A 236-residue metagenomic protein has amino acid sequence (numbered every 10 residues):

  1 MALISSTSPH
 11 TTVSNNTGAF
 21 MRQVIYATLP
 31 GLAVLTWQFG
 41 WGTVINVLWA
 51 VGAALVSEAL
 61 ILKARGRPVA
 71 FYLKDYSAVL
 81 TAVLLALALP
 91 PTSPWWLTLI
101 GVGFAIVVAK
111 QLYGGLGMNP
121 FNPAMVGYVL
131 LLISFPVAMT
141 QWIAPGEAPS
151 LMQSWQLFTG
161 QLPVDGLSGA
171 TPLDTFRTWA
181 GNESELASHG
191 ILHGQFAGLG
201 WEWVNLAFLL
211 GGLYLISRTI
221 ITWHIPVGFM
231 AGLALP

Functional and structural regions predicted by a protein language model:
M1-K63: N-terminal signal-anchor module of multipass membrane proteins
S6-P9, V56-P68, I106-G117, L210-I221: C-terminal ends of transmembrane helices
T11-M21, L62-K74, P91-S93, L192-E202 (+1 more regions): Short, amphipathic, aromatic/basic-enriched membrane-interface segments that mark the entry/exit of transmembrane
M21, I25, V44-L48, Y76-L80 (+4 more regions): Hydrophobic alpha-helical transmembrane segments
A27-V34, E58, A78-A86, V102-A109 (+2 more regions): Hydrophobic, membrane-inserted alpha-helices
G40-A53, T92-G101, G194-L206: Structural signature of hydrophobic alpha-helical transmembrane segments
S77-L151: A generic, well-ordered mixed alpha/beta core segment in the N-terminal half of proteins
M118-L209: Long hydrophobic alpha-helical segments that form multi-pass transmembrane helix bundles in integral membrane proteins
